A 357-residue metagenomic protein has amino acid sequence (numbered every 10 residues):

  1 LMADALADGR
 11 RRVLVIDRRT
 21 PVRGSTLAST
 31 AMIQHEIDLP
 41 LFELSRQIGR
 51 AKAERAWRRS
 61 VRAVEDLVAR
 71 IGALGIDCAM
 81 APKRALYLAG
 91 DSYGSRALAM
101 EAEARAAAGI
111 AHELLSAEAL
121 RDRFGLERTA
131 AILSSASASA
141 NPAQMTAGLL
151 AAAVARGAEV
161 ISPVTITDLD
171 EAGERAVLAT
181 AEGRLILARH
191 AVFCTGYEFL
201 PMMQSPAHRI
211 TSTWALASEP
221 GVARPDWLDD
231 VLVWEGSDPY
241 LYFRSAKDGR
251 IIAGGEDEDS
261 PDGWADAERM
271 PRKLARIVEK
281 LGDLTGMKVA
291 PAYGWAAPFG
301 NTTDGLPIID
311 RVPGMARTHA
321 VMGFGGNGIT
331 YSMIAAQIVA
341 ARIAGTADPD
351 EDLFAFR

Functional and structural regions predicted by a protein language model:
A7-A28: Glycine-rich FAD pyrophosphate-binding loop
L27-T30, S137, L200-P201, V233 (+5 more regions): Glycine-rich phosphate/pyrophosphate-binding beta-alpha loops
T30-I33, I37-D38, K83-L88, S205-D229 (+1 more regions): Central beta-strand plus flanking loop segment that forms part of the substrate or channel wall within the catalytic
E36-A117: Dinucleotide-binding Rossmann-like beta1-alpha1 core, especially the glycine-rich loop that anchors the ADP
R50, D77-Y87, E118-A152, E256-D259: Helix-loop-beta segment of a Rossmann-like dinucleotide-binding subdomain
R96-A108, E127-H190, C194: Helical element adjacent to the flavin cofactor pocket in flavoenzyme catalytic cores
D168-A246: Flavin-dependent oxidoreductases
S237, A267, E279-R357: C-terminal catalytic lobe of FAD-dependent flavoproteins
